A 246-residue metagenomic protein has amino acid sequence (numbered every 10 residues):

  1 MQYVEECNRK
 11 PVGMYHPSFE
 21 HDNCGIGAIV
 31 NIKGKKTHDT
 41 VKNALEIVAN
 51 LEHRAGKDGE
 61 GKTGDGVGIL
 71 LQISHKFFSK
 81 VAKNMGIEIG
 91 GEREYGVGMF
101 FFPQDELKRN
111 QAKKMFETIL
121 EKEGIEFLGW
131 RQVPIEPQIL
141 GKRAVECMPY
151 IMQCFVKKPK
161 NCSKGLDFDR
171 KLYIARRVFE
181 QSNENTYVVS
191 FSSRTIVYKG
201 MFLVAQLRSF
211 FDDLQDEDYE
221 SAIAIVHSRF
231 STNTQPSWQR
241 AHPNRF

Functional and structural regions predicted by a protein language model:
M1-F246: N-terminal segments that mediate ammonia production and transfer in glutamine-dependent amidotransferase systems
